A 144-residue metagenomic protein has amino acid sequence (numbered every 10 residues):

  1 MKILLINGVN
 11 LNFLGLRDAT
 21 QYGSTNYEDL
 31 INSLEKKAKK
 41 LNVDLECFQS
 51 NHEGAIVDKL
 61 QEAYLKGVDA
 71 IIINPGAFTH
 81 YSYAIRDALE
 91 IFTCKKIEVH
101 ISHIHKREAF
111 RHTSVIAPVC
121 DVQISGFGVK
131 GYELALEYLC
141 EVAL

Functional and structural regions predicted by a protein language model:
M1-L4: Extreme N-terminal starter segment of soluble prokaryotic enzymes
V9-L11, G76-T79, S102-I104: Short glycine-rich anion-binding loops that position phosphate/pyrophosphate groups of nucleotides and phosphorylated
L14-E28: Glycine- and acidic-residue-enriched helix-capping/strand-helix junction motifs
E35-F48: Short beta-strand elements in bilobed, periplasmic/extracellular small-molecule ligand-binding domains
L41, F92, P118-V119: Short, structured coil segments at secondary-structure junctions
C47, K106-L144: Short, glycine-/small-residue-rich phosphate/pyrophosphate-handling segment
Q49-I71, A77-H80, A84-T93: N-terminal small/polar loop signature for handling phosphorylated ligands or for N-terminal nucleophile
I91-R107: Short, acidic/small-residue loops that bind anionic groups at enzyme active sites
